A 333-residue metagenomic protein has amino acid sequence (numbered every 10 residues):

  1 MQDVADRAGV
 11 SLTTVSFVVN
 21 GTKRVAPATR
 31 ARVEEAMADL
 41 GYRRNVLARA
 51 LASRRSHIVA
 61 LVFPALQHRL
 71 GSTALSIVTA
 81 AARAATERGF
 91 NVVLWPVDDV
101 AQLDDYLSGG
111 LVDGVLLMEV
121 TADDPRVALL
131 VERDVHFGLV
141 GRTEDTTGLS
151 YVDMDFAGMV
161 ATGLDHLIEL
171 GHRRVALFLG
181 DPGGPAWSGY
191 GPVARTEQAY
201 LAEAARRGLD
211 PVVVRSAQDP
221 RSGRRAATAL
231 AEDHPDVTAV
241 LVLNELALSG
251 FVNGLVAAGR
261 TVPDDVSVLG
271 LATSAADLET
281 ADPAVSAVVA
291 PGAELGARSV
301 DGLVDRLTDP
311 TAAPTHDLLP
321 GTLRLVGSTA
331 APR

Functional and structural regions predicted by a protein language model:
M1-H57, R333: N-terminal helix-turn-helix DNA-binding module of bacterial transcription factors
S11, H57, D113, R173-R174 (+1 more regions): Short acidic/polar active-site loop segments enriched in Thr and Asp
T14, L51-Q67, R174-P182: Short beta-strand segments enriched in small/hydrophobic residues
V46, I58-D165, E169, H234: Alpha-helical recognition/docking segments in bacterial nutrient-uptake and carbohydrate-utilization systems
P64-S72, P96-V100, V152-T162, F178-A226 (+4 more regions): Hinge/beta->alpha junction and helix N-cap segments in small-molecule ligand-binding domains
R173-R174, D210-P211, V262-S267: Short acidic capping loops at alpha-helix termini that bridge into adjacent secondary structure
D233-R333: Flexible loop/turn connectors
